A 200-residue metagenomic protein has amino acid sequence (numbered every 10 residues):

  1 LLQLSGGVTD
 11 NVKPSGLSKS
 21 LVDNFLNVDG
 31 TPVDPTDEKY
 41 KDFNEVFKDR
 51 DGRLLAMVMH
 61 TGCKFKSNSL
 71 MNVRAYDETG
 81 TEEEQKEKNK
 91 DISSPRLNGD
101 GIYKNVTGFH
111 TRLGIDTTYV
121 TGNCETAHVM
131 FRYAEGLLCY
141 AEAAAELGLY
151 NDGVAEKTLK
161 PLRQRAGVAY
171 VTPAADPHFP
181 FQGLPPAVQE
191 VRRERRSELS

Functional and structural regions predicted by a protein language model:
L1-K19, D23-S200: Acidic/polar-rich alpha-helix caps and helix-coil junctions
